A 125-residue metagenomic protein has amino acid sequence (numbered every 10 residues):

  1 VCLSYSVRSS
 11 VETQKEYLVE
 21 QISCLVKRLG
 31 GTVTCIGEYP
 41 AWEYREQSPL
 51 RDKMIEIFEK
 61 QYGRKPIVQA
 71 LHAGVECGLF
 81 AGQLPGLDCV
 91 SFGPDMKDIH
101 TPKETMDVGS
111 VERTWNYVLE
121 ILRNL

Functional and structural regions predicted by a protein language model:
V1-S23, K27: Long, well-ordered mid-to-C-terminal structural blocks that present hydrophobic/aromatic surfaces
L3-V11, T32-R51, G78: A short beta-alpha structural unit
Q14, Y39-A70, S110-R123: N-terminal/domain-start segments enriched in small and hydrophobic, helix-friendly residues, covering either
E16-V19, Q47, E104: Conserved strand-to-helix beginnings and helix N-cap segments that scaffold or border functional pockets
Q21-L29, G37-P40, L50-D52, D95-M96: Active/binding-pocket-proximal capping segment
I22, V26-G30, F58, Y62 (+2 more regions): Structural signal for hydrophobic packing residues in well-ordered secondary-structure cores of soluble enzyme domains
G30-T34, K65-V68: Short secondary-structure junctions
K65-E120: Zn-dependent metallopeptidase/amidohydrolase metal-coordination segment
